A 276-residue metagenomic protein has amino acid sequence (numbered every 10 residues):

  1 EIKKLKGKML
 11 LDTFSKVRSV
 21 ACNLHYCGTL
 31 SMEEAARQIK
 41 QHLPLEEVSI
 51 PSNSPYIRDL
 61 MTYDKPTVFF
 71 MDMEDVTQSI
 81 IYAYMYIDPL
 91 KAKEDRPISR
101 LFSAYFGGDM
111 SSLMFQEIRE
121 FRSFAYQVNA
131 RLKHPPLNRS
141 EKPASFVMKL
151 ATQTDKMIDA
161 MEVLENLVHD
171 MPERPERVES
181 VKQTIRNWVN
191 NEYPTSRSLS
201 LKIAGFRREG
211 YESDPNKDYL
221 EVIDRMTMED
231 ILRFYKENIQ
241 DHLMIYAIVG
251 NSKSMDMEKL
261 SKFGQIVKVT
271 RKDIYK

Functional and structural regions predicted by a protein language model:
E1-S52, Q127-K276: Charge-rich, well-structured scaffold segments of protease-associated domains
S19, P66, T77-I80, R96-I98 (+4 more regions): Active-site lining segments that contact anionic ligands and/or coordinate catalytic metals
P51-L113, Y275-K276: His/Glu-based metal-binding/catalytic segments typifying zinc-dependent metallopeptidases
Y105, F121, L167: Change "in soluble alpha/beta enzymes" to "in soluble alpha/beta proteins
